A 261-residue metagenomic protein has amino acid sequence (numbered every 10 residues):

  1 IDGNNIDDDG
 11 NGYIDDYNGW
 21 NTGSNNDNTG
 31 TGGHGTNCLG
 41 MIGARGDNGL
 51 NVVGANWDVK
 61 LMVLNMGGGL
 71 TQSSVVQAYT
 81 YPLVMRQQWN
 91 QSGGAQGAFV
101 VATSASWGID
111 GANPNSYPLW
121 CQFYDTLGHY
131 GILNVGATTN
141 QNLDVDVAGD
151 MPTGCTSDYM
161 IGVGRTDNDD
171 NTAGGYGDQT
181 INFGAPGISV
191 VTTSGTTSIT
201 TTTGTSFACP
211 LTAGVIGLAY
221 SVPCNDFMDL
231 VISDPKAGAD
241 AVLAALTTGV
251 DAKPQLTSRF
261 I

Functional and structural regions predicted by a protein language model:
I1-M62, M66-G67, T71-A102, S106-I109 (+3 more regions): Active-site core segment of subtilase-fold serine proteases
D27-T36, L70, A137, Q141 (+2 more regions): Gly/Ser-rich catalytic serine loop of serine hydrolases
G35, L39-I42, Q72, V76-Y79 (+7 more regions): Extracytoplasmic/secreted envelope proteins and their assembly/folding machinery, especially bacterial periplasmic
V63, N90-W107, N113, P118 (+4 more regions): C-terminal subdomain of the subtilisin-like protease fold in secreted/lumenal serine endopeptidases
L64-N65, T103-G108, V135-T139, G164-R165 (+2 more regions): A cross-family glycoside hydrolase active-site/sugar-binding cleft signature
A112, Q141-D146: Active-site environment of divalent metal-dependent phosphoester hydrolases
D125-G128, G184: Anion (oxyanion) recognition and catalysis
I132, D150-C224: Extracellular S/T/G-rich loop segment that most often corresponds to the catalytic His/Ser-adjacent loop
